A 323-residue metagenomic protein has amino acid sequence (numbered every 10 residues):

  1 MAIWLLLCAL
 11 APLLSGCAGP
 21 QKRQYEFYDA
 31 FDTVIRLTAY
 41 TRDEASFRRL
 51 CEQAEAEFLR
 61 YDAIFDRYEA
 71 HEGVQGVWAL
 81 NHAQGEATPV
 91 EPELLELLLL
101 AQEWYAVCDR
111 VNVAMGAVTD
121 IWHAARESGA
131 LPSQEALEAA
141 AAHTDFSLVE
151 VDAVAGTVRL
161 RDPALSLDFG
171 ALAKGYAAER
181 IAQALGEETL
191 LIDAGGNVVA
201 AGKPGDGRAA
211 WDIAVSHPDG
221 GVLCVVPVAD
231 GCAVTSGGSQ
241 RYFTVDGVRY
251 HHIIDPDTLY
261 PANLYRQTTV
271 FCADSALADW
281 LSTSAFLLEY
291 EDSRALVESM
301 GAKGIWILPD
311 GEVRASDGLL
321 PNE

Functional and structural regions predicted by a protein language model:
A2-E323: Mature catalytic core of soluble alpha/beta enzymes
